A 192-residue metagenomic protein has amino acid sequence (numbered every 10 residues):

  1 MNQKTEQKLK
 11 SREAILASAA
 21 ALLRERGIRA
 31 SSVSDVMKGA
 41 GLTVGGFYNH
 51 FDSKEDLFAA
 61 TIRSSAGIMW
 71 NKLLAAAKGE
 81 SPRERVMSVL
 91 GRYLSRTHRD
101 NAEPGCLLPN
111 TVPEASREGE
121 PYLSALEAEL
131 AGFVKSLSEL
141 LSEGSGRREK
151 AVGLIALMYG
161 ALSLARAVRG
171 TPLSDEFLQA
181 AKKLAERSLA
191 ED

Functional and structural regions predicted by a protein language model:
M1-K8, L189-D192: N-terminal intrinsically disordered/low-complexity leader segments
A14, L22-D56, A60: Helix-turn-helix
L16, M87, L130-S138, K182 (+1 more regions): An amphipathic alpha-helix signature
A60, L74-G105, L154: Hydrophobic alpha-helical connector segments
R63-M69: Short, basic, alpha-helical segments at the C-terminal edge of helix-turn-helix-like DNA-binding modules
L94-H98, L108-R117: Helix-loop "lid/cap" segments that line or gate small-molecule binding pockets
G119-A128, L140-D192: Hydrophobic/aromatic-rich alpha-helical bundle segments in the mid-to-C-terminal region
